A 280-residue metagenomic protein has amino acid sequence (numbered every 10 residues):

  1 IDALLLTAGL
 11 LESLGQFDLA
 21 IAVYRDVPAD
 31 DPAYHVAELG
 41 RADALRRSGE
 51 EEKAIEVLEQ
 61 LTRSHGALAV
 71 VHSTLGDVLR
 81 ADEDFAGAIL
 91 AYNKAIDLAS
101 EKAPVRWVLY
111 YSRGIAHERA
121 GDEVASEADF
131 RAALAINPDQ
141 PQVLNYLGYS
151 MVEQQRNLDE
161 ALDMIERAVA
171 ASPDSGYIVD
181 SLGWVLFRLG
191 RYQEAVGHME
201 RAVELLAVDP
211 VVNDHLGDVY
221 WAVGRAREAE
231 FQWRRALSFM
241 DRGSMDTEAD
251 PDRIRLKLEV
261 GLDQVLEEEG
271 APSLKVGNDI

Functional and structural regions predicted by a protein language model:
A3, A37, V71, V105 (+5 more regions): TPR alpha-solenoid repeat register
G9, D43, D77, I115 (+3 more regions): Residue-level recognition of tetratricopeptide repeat
S13, R47-S48, A81, S112 (+5 more regions): Register position in tetratricopeptide repeats
D30, R63-H65, L98-K102, I136 (+4 more regions): Structural marker of alpha-solenoid helical repeat scaffolds
E230-I280: Terminal, low-structured helical/coil segments at or just beyond the last alpha-helical repeat
